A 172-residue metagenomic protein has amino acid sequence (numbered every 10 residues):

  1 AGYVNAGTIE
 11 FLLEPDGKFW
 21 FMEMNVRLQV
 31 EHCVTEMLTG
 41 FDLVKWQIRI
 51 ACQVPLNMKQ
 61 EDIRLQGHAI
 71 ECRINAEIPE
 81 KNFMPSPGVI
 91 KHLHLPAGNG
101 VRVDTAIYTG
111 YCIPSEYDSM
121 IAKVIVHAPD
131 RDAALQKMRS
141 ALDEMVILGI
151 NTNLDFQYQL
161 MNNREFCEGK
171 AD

Functional and structural regions predicted by a protein language model:
Y3-Q29: Conserved metal-phosphate-binding beta-hairpin within the catalytic cores of diverse ATP-dependent phosphoryl-transfer
L12, C33-D172: Catalytic cores of soluble metabolic enzymes centered on carboxylation/carboxyl-transfer
